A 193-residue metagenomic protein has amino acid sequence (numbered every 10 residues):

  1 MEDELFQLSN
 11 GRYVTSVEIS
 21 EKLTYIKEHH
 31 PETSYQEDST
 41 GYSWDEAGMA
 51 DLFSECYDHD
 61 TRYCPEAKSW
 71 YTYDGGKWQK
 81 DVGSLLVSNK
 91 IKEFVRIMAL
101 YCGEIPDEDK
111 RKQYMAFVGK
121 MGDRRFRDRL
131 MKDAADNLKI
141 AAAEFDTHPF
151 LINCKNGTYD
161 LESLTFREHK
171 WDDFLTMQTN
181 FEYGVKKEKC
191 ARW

Functional and structural regions predicted by a protein language model:
E2-Q36: Basic, alpha-helical nucleic-acid-binding regions used in initiation and control of genome expression
Y35-F181, K189: Intein modules and their embedded homing endonuclease domains
